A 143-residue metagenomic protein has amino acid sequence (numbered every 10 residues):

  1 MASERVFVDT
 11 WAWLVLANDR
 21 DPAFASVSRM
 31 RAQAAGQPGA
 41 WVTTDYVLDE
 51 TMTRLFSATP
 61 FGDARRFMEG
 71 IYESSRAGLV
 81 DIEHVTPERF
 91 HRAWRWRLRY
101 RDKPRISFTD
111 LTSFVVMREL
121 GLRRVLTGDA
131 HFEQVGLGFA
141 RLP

Functional and structural regions predicted by a protein language model:
M1-R5, F114-P143: Acidic, PIN/NYN-like endoribonuclease modules and their adjacent C-terminal/linker elements
M1-T43, F56-E69: Short, well-structured N-terminal submotif of metal-dependent ribonuclease cores
V8, V42-T43, H84, F108 (+1 more regions): Short beta-strand scaffold positions
W13, L48, F132-E133: A generic structural signal for short hydrophobic patches within well-formed alpha-helices
Q37-P38, S74-G78, V135: Structured helix-beta-strand junction loops
M52-T53, W94: Amphipathic alpha-helical segments within well-ordered protein domains
V80-R123: Active-site neighborhoods of divalent-metal-dependent phosphate/nucleic-acid chemistry enzymes
